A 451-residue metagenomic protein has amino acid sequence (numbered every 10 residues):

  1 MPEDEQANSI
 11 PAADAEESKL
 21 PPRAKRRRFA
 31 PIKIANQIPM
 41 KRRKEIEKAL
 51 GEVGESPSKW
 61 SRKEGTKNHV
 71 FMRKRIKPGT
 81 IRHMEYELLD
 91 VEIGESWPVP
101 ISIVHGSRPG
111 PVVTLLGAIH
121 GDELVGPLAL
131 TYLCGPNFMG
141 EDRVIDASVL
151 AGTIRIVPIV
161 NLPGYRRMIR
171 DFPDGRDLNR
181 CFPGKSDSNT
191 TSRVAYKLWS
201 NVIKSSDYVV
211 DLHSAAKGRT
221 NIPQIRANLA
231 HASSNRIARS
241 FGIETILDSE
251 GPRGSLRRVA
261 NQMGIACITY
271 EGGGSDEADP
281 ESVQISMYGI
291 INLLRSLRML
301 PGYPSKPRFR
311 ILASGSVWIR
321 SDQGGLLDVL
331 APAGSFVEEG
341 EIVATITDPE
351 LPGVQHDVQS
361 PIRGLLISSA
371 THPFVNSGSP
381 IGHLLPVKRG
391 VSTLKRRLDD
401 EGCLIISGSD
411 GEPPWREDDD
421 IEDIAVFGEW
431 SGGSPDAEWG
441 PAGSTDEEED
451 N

Functional and structural regions predicted by a protein language model:
P2-D14, P22-N451: Structured catalytic-domain cores with a bias toward divalent-metal coordination
